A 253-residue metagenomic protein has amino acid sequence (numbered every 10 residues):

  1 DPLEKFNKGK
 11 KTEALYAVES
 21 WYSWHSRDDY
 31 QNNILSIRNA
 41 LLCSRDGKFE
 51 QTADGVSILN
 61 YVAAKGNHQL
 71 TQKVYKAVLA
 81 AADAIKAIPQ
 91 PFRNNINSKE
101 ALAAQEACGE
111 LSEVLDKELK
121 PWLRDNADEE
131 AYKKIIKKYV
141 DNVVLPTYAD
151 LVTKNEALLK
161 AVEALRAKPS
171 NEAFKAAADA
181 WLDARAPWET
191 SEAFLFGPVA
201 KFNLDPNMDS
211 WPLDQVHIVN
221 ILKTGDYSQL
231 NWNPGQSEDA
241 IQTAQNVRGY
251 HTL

Functional and structural regions predicted by a protein language model:
D1-L253: Mature extracytoplasmic or organellar-lumen-exposed domains after removal of signal/transit peptides
